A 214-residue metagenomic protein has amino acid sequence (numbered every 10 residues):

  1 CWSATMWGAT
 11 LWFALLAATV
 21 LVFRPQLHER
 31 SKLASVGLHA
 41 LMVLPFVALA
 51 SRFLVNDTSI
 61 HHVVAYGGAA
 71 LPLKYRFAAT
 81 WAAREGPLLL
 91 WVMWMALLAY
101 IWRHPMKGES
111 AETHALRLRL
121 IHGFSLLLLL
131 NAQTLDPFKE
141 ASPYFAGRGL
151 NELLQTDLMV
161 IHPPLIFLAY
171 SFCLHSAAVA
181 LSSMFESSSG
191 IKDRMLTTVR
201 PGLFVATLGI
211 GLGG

Functional and structural regions predicted by a protein language model:
C1-G214: Polytopic transmembrane helical bundles with strong interfacial aromatic enrichment
